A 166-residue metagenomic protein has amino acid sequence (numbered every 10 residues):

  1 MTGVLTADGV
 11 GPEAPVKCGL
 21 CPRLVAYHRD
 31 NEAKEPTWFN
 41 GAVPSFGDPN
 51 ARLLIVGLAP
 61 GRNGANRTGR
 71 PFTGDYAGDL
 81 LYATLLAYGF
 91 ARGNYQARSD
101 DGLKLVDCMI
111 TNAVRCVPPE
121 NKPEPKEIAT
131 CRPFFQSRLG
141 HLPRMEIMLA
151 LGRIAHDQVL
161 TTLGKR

Functional and structural regions predicted by a protein language model:
T2-R166: A polyanion-binding, active-site-adjacent surface
